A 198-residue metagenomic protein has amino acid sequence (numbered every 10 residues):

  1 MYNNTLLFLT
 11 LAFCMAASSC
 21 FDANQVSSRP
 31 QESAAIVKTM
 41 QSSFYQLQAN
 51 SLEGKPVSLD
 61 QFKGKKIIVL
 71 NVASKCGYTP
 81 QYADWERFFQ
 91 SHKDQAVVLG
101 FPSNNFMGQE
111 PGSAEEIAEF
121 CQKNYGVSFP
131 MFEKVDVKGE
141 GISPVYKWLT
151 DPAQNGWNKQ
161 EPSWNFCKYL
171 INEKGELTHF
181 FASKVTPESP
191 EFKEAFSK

Functional and structural regions predicted by a protein language model:
M1-L7: Bacterial N-terminal signal peptides that target proteins for export
F8-A17: Bacterial N-terminal signal peptides
F21-D22: Bacterial signal peptide processing site
V26-D60, S143-P144: N-terminal "domain-start" segment that seeds a small globular fold
K65-I67, K75, T79-S103, Q122-Y125: Conserved helix-turn-beta segment immediately C-terminal to the redox Cys motif in thioredoxin-like folds
Q95-S113, S128-G139: Thiol-based oxidoreductase modules, predominantly thioredoxin-like and allied folds used for disulfide exchange
E115-W164: Short, internal strand/loop/helix patches that form the active-site neighborhood or redox-interaction surface
P144-K147, P152-K198: Thiol-/selenol-based redox modules, centered on thioredoxin-like and closely related oxidoreductase domains
